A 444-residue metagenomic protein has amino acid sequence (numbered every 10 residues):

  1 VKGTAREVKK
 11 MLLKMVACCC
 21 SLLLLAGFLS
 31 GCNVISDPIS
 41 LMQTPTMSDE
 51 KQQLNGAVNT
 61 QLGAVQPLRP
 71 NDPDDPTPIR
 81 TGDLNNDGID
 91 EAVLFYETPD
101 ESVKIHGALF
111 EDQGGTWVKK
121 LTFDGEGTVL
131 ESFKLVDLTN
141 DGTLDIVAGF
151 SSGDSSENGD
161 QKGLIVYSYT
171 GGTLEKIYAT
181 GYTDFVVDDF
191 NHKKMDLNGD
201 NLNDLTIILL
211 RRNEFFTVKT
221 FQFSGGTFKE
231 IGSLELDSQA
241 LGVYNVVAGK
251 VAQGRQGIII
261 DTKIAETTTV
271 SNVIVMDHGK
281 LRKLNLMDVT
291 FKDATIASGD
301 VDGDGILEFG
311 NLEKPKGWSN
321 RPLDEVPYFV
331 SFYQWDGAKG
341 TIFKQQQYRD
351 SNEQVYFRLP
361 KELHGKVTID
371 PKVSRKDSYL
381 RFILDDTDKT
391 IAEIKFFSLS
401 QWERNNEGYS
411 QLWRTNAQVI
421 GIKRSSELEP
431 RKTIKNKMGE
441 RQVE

Functional and structural regions predicted by a protein language model:
V1-M11: N-terminal secretory signal peptides that target proteins for export/translocation
A5, L380-D386: Charge-rich, low-complexity amphipathic helices in intrinsically disordered tails/linkers adjacent to domains
M11-D37: Sec-dependent N-terminal signal peptides of Gram-positive bacterial secreted proteins and lipoproteins
G27, G31-F382, L399-S426, T433-E444: Beta-propeller-forming repeat regions
L384-S400: A short acidic-to-branched-hydrophobic micro-motif
